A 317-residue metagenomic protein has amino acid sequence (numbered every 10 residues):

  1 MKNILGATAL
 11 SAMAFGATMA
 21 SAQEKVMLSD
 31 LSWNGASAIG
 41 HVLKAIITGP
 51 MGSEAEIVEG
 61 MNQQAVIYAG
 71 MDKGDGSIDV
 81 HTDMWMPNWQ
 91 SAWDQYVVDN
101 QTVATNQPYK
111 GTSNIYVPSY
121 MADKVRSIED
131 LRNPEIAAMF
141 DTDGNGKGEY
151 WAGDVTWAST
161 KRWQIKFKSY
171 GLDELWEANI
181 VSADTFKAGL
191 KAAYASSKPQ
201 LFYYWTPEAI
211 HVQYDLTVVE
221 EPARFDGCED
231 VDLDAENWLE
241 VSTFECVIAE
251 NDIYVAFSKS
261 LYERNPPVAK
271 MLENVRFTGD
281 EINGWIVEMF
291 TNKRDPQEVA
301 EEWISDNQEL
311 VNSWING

Functional and structural regions predicted by a protein language model:
M1-A22: Gram-negative bacterial Sec-dependent N-terminal signal peptides
Q23-G35, S53-E59, K147-W151, L272: Short, well-ordered beta-strand elements
G35-E54, F167: Short, polar/charged alpha-helical segment
G40, V58-N100, G189, A209-Y214: Pocket-flanking alpha-helical
Y68, I78-D83, W151-D230: Ligand-binding pocket segment of bilobal, Venus flytrap-like solute-binding proteins
Q101-A152: A conserved helix-loop-strand patch within extracytoplasmic ligand-binding domains of the periplasmic binding
S113-A122, D252-R264, W285-E288: A bilobed periplasmic-binding-protein/Venus flytrap-type ligand-binding module shared by bacterial periplasmic
H211-M271, V275: C-terminal lobe and pocket-closing loops of periplasmic/extracytoplasmic Venus-flytrap solute-binding proteins
